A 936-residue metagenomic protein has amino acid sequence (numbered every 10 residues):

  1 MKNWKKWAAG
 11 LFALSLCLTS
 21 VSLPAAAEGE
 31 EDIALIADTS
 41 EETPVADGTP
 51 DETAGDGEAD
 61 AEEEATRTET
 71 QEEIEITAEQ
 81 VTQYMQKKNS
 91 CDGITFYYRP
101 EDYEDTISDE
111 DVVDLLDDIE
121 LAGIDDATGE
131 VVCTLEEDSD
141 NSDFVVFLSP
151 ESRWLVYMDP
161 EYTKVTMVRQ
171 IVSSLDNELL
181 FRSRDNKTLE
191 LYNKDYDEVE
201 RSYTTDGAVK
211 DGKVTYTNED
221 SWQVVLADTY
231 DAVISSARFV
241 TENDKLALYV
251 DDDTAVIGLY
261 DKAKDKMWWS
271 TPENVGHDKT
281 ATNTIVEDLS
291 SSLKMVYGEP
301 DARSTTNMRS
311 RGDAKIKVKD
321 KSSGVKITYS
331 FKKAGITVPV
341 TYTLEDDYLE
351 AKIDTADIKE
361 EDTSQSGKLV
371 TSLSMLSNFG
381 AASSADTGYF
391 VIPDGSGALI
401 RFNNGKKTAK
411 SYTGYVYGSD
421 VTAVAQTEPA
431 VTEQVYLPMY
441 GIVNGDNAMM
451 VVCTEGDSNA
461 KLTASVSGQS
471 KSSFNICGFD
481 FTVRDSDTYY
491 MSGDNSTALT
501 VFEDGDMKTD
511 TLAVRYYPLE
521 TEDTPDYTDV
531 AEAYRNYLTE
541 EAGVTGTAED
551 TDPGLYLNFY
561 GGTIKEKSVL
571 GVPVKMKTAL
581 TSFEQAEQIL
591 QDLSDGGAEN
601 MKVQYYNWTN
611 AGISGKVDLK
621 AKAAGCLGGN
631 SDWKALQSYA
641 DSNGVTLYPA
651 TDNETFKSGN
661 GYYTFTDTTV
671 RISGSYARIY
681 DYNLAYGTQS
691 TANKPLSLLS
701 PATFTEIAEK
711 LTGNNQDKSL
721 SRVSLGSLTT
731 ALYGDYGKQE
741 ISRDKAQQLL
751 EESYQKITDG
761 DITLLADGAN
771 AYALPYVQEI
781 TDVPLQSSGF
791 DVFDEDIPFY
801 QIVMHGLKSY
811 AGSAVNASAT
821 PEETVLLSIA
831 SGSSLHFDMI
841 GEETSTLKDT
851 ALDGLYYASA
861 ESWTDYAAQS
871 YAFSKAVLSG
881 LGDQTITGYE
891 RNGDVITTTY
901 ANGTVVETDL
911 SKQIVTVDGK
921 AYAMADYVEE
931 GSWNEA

Functional and structural regions predicted by a protein language model:
K2-L11: Bacterial N-terminal signal peptides that target proteins for export
L11-T19: Bacterial N-terminal signal peptides
L18-D32: Sec-dependent signal peptide cleavage junction
E31-E69: Ser/Thr/Gly/Pro-rich low-complexity, disordered linker/stalk segments of secreted and cell-surface proteins
R67, E73-Y162, M167-T547, S911 (+1 more regions): N-terminal accessory beta-strand-rich subdomains and adjacent acidic, glycine-rich linkers that precede catalytic cores
Y84, C133, N243-D244, V250-K262 (+7 more regions): Active-site-proximal substrate-binding groove within the catalytic cores of carbohydrate-active enzymes
D552-S638, S642-T703: Aromatic-lined carbohydrate-binding/catalytic grooves of carbohydrate-active enzymes
N600-K602, T646-Y648, S721-S724, T763-L765: Structural preference for beta-strand elements that scaffold enzyme active sites
